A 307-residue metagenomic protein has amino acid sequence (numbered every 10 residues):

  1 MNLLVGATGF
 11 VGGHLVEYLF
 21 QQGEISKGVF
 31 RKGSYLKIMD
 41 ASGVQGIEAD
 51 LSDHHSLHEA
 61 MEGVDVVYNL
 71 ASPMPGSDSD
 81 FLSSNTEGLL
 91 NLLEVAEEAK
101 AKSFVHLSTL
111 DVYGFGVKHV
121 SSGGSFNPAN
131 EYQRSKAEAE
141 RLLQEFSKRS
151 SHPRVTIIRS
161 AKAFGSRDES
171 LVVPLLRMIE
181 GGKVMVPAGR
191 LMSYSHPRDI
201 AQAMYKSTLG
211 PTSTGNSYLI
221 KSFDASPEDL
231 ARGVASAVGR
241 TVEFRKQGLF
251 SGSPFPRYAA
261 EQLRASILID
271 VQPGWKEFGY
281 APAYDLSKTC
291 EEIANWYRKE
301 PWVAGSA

Functional and structural regions predicted by a protein language model:
N2-Q22: N-terminal Rossmann NAD(P)H-binding glycine-rich loop of SDR-like oxidoreductase domains
S34, I38-D40, V44-E87, N91 (+2 more regions): NAD(P)H-binding glycine-rich loop region in Rossmannoid oxidoreductase-like domains and their noncatalytic homologs
E87-E131: Conserved Rossmann-fold NAD(P)-dependent oxidoreductase catalytic core, especially the SDR/UDP-sugar
V117-A163, V184: Catalytic helix-loop patch of NAD(P)-dependent Rossmann-fold dehydrogenases
S125, R177-D199: A conserved pocket-lining segment of Rossmann-fold NAD(P)-dependent short-chain dehydrogenase/reductase
A137, S151-P153, F164-P174, K206-Y218: Glycine/proline-rich active-site loop of Rossmann-fold NAD(P)-dependent oxidoreductases
K206-A259, E291-A294, A304-A307: Mid/C-terminal beta-alpha module of Rossmann-like enzyme folds, strongest in SDR-family dehydrogenases/epimerases
Y258-A307: C-terminal amphipathic/interface module of NAD(P)-dependent oxidoreductases and related NAD-binding regulators
